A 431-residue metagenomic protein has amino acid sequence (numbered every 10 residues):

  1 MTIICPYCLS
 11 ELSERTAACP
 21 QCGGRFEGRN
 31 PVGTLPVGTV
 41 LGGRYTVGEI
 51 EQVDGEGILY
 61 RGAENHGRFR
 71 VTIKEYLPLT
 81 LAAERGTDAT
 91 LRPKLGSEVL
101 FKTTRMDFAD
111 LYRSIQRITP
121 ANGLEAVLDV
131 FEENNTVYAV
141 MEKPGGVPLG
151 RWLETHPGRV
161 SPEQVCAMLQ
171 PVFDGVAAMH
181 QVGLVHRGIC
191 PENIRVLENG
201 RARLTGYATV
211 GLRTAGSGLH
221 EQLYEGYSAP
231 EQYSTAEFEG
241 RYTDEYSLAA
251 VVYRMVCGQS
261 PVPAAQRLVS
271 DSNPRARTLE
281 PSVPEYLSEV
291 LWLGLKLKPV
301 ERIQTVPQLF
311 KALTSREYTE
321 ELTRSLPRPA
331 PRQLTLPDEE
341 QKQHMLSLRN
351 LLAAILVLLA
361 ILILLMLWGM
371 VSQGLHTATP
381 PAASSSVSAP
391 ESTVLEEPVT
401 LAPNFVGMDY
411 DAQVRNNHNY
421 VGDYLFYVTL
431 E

Functional and structural regions predicted by a protein language model:
N65-A109: ATP-binding glycine-rich loop module of kinase domains
D129-V130: Activation-segment/catalytic-loop signature of the eukaryotic protein kinase fold
E133-P148: Conserved short submotifs of the Hanks-type protein kinase catalytic core that shape the nucleotide-binding pocket
L149-V160: AlphaC helix of the protein kinase catalytic domain
M168-L169: Activation segment signature within eukaryotic-like protein kinase domains
V172-L184: Protein kinase catalytic-loop region centered on the HRD/HxD motif
G226-L322: C-terminal lobe helix-coil module of Hanks-type protein kinase domains
N350-E431: Ligand-recognition elements built from short beta-strands and adjacent flexible loops
